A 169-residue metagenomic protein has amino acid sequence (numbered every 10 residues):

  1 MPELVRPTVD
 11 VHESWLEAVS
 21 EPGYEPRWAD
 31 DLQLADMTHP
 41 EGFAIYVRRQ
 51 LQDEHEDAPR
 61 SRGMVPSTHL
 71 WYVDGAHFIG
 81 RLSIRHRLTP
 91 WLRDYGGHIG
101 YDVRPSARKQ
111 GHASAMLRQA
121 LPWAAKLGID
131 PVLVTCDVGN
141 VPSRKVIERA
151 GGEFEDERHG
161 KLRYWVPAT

Functional and structural regions predicted by a protein language model:
M1-H98, P105, W123, E155 (+1 more regions): GNAT-family acyltransferases
Y101-Q110, G139: Active-site acidic-Proline motif in GNAT/NAT acetyltransferases
A107, G111-Q119: Conserved acetyl-CoA pyrophosphate-binding loop and the N-cap/start of the following alpha-helix in GNAT-like
G111, G128, G151: Short glycine-rich hinge loops at helix-strand junctions in the catalytic core of two-component histidine kinases
S114, V138-D156: Conserved active-site alpha-helix within GNAT-family acetyltransferase domains
A124-T135: Conserved GNAT acetyl-CoA-binding A-motif
